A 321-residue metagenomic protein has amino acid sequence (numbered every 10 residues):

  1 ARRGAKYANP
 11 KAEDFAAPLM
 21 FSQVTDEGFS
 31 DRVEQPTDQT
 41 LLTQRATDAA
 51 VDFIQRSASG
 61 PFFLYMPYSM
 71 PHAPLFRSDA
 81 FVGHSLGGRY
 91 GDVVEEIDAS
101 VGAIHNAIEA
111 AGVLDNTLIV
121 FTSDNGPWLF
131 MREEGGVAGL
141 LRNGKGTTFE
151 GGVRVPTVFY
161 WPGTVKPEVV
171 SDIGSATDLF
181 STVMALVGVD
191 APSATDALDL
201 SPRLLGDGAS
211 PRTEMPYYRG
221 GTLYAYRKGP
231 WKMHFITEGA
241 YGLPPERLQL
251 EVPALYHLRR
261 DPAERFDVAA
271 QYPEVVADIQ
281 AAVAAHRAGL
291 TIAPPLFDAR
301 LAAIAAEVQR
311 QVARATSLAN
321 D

Functional and structural regions predicted by a protein language model:
A1-S59, Y68-R77, L250-E251: Formylglycine-dependent
Q23-Q35, D79-H84, Y160-T164, R259-E264: Short glycine/proline-rich turn/loop motifs
R32-Q44, G83-E96: The substrate-binding groove and active-site-proximal loops of carbohydrate-active enzymes, especially glycoside
S57-L64, V113-I119, R154-V155, A209-T213 (+1 more regions): Loop/turn elements at helix/coil->beta-strand transitions in domains of secreted/extracellular proteins
L64-P74, F121-P127, A176, D196-A197 (+3 more regions): Short, solvent-exposed turn/loop segments enriched in Gly/Ser/Thr/Pro and often Arg
P74-F76, G83-R89, V93, N106-T164 (+2 more regions): Histidine-centered active-site microenvironments of extracellular/periplasmic hydrolases and transferases
P127-R132, G136-G139, N143-T148, V165-K166 (+3 more regions): C-terminal cap/loop subdomain of S1 sulfatases and analogous C-terminal strand-loop tails that border
L179, K228, M233, T237-A240 (+2 more regions): Long, internal low-complexity/basic segments
